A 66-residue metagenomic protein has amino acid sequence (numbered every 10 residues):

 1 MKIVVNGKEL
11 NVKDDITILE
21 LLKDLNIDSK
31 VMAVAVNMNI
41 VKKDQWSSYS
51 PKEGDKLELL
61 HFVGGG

Functional and structural regions predicted by a protein language model:
M1-N6: Eukaryote-biased recognition of intrinsically disordered, low-complexity regulatory segments
G7, G54-L57: Loop/turn positions that initiate beta-strands
N11-W46, F62: Compact, glycine-rich, soluble single-domain proteins
G65-G66: Short, Lys/Arg- and Gly-enriched loop/turn segments at beta-strand edges
